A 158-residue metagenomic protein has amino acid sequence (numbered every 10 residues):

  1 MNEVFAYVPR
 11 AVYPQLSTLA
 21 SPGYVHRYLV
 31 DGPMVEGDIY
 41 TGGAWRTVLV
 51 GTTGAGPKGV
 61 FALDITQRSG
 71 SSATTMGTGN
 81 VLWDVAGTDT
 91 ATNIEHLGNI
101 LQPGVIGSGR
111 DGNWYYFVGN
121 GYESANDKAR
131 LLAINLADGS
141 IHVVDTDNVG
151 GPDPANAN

Functional and structural regions predicted by a protein language model:
M1-N158: A fold-level detector for beta-propeller and closely related beta-sheet-rich head/sensor domains
